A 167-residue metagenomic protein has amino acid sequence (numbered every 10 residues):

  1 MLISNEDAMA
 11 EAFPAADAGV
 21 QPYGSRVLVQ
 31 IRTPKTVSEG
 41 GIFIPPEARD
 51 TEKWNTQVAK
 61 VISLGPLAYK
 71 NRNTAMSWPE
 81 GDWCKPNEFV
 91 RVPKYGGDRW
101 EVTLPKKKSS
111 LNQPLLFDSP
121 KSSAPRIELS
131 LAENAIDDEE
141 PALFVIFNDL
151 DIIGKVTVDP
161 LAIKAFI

Functional and structural regions predicted by a protein language model:
L2-I167: Compact, glycine-rich, soluble single-domain proteins
